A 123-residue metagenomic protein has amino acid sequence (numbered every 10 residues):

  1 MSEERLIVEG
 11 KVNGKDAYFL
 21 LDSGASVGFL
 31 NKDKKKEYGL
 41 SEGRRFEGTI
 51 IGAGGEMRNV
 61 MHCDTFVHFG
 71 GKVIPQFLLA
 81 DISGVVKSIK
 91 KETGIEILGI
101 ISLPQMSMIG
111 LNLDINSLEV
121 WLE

Functional and structural regions predicted by a protein language model:
M1-E123: Pepsin/retropepsin-fold aspartyl endopeptidases
